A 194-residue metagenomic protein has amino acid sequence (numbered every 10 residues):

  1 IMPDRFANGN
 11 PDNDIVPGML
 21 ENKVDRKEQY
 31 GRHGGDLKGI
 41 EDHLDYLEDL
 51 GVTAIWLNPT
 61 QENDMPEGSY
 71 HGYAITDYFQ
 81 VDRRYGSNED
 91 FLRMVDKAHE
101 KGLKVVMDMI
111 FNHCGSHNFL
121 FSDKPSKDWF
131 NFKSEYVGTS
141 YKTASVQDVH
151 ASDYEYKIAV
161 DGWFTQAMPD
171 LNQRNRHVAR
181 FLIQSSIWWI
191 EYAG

Functional and structural regions predicted by a protein language model:
D4-A193: Substrate-binding/active-site clefts of carbohydrate-active enzymes
